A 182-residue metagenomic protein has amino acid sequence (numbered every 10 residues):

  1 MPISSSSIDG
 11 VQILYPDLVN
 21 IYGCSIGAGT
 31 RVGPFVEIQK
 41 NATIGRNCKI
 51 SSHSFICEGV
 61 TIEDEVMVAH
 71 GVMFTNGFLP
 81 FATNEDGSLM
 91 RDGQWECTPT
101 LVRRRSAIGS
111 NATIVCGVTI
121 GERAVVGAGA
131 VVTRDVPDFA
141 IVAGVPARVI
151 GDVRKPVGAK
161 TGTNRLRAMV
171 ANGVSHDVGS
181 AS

Functional and structural regions predicted by a protein language model:
M1-S5, D9, L14-I26, R31-V118 (+3 more regions): Flexible, glycine/small-residue-enriched loop-and-beta-strand segment within the central core of proteins
G10, N111, A128-G129, R167 (+2 more regions): Low-complexity, intrinsically disordered short peptide segments enriched in small/polar/basic residues
G33, V136, I150, R167-M169: Small/flexible residues
R103-S106, V126, A168, V178: Hydrophobic transmembrane signal anchors and adjacent membrane-proximal interface regions, especially in viral
V118-D135, F139-I141: C-terminal/domain-terminus segments
V125, V142, V149, A181-S182: Intervening/peripheral non-core polypeptide segments
K160-S182: Acidic/histidine-enriched, glycine/proline-rich intrinsically disordered or flexible terminal extensions
